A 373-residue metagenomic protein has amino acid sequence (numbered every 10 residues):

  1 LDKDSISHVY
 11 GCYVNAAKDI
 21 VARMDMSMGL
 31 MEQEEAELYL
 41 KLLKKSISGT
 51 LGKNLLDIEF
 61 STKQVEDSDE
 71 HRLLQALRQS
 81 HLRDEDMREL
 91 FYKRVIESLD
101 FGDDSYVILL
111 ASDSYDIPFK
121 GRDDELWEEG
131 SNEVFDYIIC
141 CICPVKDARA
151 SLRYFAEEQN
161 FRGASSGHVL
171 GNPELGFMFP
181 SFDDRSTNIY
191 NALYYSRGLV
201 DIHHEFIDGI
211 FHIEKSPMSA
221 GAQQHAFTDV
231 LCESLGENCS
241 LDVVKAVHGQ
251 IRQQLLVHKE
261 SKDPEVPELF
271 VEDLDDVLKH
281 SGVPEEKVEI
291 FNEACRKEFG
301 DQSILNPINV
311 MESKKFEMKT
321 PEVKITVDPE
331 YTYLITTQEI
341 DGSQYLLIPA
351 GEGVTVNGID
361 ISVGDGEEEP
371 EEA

Functional and structural regions predicted by a protein language model:
D2-K314: Long, hydrophobic alpha/beta structural blocks
D275-A373: C-terminal, beta-strand-rich globular interaction domains
